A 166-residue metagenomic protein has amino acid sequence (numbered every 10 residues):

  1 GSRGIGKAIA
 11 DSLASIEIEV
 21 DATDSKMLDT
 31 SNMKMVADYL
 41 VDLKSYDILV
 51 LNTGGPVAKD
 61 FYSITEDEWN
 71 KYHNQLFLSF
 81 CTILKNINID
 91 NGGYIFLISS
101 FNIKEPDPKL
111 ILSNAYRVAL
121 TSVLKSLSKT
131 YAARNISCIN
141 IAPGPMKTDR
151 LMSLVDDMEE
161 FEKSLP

Functional and structural regions predicted by a protein language model:
S2, A10: N-terminal Rossmann NAD(P)H-binding glycine-rich loop of SDR-like oxidoreductase domains
G6, F77-F80, Y116-L124, S128 (+1 more regions): Conserved catalytic Lys-bearing alpha helix of Rossmann-like short-chain dehydrogenase/reductases
T23-K34: Rossmann-fold cofactor-recognition segment
Y46-G54, L76, L97, I139-N140: Rossmann-fold scaffold of SDR-type NAD(P)-dependent oxidoreductases
G55, Y62-C81, F96, S113 (+1 more regions): Catalytic Tyr-X3-Lys loop
N74-G93, S128-K129: Amphipathic alpha-helical dimer-interface segment in Rossmann-like NAD(P)H-dependent oxidoreductases
F96-L120, L124-A133, P145-M146: Catalytic loop of short-chain dehydrogenase/reductase
A133, P145-P166: A glycine/serine/threonine-rich, flexible loop-to-helix segment that serves as the NAD(P) cofactor-binding "lid"
